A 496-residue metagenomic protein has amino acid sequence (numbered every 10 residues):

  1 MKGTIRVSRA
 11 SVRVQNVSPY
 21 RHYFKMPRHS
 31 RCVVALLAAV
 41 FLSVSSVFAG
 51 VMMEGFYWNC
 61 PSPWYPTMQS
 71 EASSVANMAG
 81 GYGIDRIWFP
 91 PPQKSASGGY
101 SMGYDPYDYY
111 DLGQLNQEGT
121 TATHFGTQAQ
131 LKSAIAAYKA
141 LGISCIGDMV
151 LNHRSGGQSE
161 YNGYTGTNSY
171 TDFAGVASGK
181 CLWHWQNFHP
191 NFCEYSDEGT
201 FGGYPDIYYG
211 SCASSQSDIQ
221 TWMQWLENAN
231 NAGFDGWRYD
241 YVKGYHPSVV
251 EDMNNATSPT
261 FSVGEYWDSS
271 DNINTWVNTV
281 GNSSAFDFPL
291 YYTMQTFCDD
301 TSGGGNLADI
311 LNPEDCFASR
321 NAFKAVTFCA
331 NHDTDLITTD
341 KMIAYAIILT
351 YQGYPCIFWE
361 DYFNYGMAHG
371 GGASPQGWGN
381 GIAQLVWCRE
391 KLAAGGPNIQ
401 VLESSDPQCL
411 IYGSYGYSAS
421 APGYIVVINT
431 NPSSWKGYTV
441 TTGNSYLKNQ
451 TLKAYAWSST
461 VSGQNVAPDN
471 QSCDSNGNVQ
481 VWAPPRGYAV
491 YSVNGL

Functional and structural regions predicted by a protein language model:
M1-S30: N-terminal secretory signal peptides that target proteins for export/translocation
V34-V44: Bacterial N-terminal signal peptides
F48-P66, T200-G210: Boundary/entry segment of secreted carbohydrate-active catalytic domains
G50-F56, S74-G80, I84-D85, P90-P92 (+3 more regions): Active-site-proximal helices and loops of the catalytic beta/alpha 8
W88, T123-E160: Substrate-binding cleft of carbohydrate-active enzyme catalytic domains
S95-L131, S169-Y209: Aromatic- and acidic-residue-enriched carbohydrate-binding clefts of CAZyme catalytic domains
Q158-A177, V250-E265: A short alpha/beta connector and helix-capping loop motif
Y209-W225: Alpha-helical scaffold elements lining the catalytic groove of polysaccharide deacetylases
